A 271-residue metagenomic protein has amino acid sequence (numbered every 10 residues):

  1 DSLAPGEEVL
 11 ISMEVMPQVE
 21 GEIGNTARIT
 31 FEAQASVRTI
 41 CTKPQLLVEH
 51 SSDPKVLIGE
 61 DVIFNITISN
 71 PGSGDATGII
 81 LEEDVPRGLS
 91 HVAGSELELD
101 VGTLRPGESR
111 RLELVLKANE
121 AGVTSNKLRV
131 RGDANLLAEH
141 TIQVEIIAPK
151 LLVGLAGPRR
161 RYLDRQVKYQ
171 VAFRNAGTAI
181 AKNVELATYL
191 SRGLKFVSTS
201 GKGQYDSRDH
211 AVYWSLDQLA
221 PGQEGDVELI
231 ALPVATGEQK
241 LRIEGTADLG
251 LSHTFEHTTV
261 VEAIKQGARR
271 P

Functional and structural regions predicted by a protein language model:
D1-P271: Exported/extracytosolic protein signature
